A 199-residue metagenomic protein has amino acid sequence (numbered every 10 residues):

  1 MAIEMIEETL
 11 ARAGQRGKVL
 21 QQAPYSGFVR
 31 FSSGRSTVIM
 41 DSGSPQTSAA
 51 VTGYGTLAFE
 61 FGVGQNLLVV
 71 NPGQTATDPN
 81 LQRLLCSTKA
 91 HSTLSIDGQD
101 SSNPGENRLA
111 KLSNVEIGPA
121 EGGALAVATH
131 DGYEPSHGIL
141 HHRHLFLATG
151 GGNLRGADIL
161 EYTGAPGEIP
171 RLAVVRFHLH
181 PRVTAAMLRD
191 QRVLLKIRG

Functional and structural regions predicted by a protein language model:
M1-V70: Carbohydrate-active enzyme catalytic cores, enriched for enzymes that act on polyanionic acidic polysaccharides
Q74-T75, N80-G199: CBM-like, beta-strand-rich accessory domains located in the C-terminal region of large, secreted polysaccharide-active
